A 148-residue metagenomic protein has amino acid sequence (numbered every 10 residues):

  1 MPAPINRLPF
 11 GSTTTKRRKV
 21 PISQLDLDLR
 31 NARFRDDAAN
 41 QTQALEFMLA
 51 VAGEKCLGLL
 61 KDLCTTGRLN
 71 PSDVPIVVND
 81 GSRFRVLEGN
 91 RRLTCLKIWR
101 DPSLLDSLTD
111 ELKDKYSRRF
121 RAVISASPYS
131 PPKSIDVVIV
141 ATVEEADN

Functional and structural regions predicted by a protein language model:
M1-R18, L25: Basic/polar, acidic-poor N-terminal "presequence/leader" segments that form or can form short amphipathic helices
A3, T15, L27-S82: Short alpha-helix boundary/capping and kink motifs at helix termini
P9-R17, G67-R68, A126-S130: A general structural signal for short secondary-structure junctions and capping/turn motifs
P21-D26, V78, V138-V140: Residues in well-ordered beta-strands of folded domains
L29, A39-Q41, K113-N148: Amphipathic, charge-rich alpha-helical segments that serve as recognition/docking helices
V74-R83, D110-F120: Short, glycine/charge-rich beta-strand/loop segments that flank catalytic centers and engage negatively charged groups
I76-L104: A sequence-level detector for short glycine-anchored, His/Arg-bearing signature motifs that mark catalytic or binding
R92, D101-R118, S127: A short alpha->loop->secondary-structure connector
